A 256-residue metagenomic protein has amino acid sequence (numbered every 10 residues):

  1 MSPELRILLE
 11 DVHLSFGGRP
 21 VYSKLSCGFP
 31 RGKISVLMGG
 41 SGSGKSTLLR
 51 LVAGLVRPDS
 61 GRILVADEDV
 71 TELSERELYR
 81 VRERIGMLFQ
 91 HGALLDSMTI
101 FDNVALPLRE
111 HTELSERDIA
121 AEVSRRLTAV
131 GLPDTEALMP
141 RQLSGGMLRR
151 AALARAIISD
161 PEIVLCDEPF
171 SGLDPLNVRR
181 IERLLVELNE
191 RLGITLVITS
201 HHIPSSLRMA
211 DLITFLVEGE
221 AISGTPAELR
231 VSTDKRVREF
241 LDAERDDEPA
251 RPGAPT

Functional and structural regions predicted by a protein language model:
I7-L9, Y22: Conserved structural motif at the start of ABC-family nucleotide-binding domains
A53: Helix-to-loop junction immediately C-terminal to a conserved catalytic motif
D69, E116-D134: Conserved ABC ATPase "signature" region
M139-L143, M147: Conserved ABC ATPase signature
I158-E162: A short, proline-enriched helix->beta-strand linker immediately N-terminal to the Walker B motif in ABC-type P-loop
V164-D167: Catalytic Walker B motif of ABC-type/P-loop ATPase nucleotide-binding domains
S200-H201: H-loop/switch region of ABC-family ATPase nucleotide-binding domains
